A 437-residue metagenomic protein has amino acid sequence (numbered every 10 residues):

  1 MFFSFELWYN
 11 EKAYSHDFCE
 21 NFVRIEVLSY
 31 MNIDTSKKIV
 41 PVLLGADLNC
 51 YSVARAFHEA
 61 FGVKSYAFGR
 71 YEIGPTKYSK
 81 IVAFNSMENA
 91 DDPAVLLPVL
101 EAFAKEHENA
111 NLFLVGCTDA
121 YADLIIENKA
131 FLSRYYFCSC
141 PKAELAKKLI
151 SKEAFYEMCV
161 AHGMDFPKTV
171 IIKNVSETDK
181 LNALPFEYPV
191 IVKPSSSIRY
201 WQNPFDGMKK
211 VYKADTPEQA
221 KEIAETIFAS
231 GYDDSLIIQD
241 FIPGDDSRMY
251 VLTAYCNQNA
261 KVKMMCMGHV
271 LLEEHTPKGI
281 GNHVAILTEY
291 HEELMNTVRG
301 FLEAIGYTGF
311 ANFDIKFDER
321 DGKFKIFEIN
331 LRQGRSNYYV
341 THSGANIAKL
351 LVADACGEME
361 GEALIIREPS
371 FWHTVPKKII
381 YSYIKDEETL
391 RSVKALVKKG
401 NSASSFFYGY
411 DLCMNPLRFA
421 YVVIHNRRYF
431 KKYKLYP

Functional and structural regions predicted by a protein language model:
S4-F5, D17, F22-P141, S176-D179 (+3 more regions): ATP-binding N-terminal substructure of ATP-dependent carboxylate-amine bond-forming enzymes
K148-L236, Q258-N259: Active-site nucleotide/adenylate-binding loops and adjacent lid/helix of ATP-dependent enzymes
K209-V211, D215-E218, D240-G306, N330-A355: ATP-dependent carboxylate/phosphate-activation module, predominantly the ATP-grasp catalytic core and closely related
Q239-D240, T308-R320: A short glycine-rich, hydrophobically flanked beta-strand micro-motif that places a catalytic Asp/Glu for divalent metal
G322-R332: A short beta-strand motif that forms the metal-chelation/ATP-contact edge of phosphoryl-transfer active sites
A353-P437: Peripheral (often C-terminal) accessory segments that flank ATP-dependent C-N-forming ligase machineries
